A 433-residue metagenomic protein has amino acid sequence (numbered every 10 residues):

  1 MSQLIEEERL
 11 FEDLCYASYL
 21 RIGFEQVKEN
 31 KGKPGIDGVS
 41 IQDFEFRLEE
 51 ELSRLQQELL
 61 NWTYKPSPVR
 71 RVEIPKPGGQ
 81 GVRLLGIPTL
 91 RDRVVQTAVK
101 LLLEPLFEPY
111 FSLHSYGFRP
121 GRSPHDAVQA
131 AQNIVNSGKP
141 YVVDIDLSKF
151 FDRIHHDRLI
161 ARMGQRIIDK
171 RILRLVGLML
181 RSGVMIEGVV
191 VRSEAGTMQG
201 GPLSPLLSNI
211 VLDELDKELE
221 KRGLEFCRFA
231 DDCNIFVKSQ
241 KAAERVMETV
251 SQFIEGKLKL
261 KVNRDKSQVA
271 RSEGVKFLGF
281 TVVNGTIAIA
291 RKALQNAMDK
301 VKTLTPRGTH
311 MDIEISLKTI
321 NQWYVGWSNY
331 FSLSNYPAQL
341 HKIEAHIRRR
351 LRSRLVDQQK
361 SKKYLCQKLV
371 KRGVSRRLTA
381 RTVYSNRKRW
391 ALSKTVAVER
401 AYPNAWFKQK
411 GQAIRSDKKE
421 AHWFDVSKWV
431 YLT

Functional and structural regions predicted by a protein language model:
M1-E49, S53: Non-catalytic, polymerase-adjacent accessory regions of viral genome-replication enzymes
C15-S18, P66-V72, K76-G78, L180 (+1 more regions): Core structural elements
G38-P77, V82: Phosphate/adenylate-binding "loop-and-lid" substructures adjacent to NTP/NAD/dNTP-binding pockets in NTP-dependent
E58-E73, Y110-G274: Conserved polymerase palm-domain catalytic core
L90-A98, Q132, I160: Duplex nucleic acid-engaging cores and interfaces of nucleic-acid transaction enzymes
R181, Q252-W327: A conserved non-catalytic segment of reverse transcriptases and RNA-directed RNA polymerases corresponding to the late
S316-K362, L369-V370: Non-catalytic, peripheral interaction segments enriched in hydrophobic/basic residues
L355-T433: Extended C-terminal regions of large enzymes
